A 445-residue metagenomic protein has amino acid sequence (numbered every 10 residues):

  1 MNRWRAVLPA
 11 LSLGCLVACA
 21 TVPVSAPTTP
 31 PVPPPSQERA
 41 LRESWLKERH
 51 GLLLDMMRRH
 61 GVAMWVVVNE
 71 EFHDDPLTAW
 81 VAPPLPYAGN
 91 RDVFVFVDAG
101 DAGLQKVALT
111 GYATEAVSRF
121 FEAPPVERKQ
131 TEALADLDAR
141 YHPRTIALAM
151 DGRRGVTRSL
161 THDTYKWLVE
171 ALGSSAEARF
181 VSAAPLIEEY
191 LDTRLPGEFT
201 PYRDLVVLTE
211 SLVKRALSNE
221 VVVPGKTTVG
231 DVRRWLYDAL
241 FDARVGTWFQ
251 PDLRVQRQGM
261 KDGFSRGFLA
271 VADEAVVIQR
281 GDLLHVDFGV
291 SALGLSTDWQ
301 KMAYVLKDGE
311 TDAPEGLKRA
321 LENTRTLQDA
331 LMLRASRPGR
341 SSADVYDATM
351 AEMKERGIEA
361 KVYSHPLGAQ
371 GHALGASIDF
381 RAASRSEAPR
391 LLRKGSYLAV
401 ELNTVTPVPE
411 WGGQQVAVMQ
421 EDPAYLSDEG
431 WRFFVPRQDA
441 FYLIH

Functional and structural regions predicted by a protein language model:
M1-L11: Bacterial N-terminal signal peptides that target proteins for export
A26-H445: Active-site neighborhoods and metal-handling regions in enzymes and metal-associated proteins
